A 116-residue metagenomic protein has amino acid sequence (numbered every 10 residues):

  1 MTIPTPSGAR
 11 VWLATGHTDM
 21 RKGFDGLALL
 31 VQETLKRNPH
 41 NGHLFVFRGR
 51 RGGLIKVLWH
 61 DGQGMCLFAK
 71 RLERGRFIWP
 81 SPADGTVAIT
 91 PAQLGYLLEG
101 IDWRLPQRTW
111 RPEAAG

Functional and structural regions predicted by a protein language model:
M1-G116: Polybasic/polar functional segments that serve as interface/processing modules
